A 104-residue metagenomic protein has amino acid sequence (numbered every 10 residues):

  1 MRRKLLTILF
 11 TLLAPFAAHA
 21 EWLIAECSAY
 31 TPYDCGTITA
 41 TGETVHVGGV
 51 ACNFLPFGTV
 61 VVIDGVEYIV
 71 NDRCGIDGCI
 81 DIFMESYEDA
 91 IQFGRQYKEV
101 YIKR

Functional and structural regions predicted by a protein language model:
M1-K4: Positively charged n-region of N-terminal signal peptides that target proteins for export
T7-P15: Bacterial N-terminal signal peptides
H19-R104: Solvent-exposed, well-ordered loop and adjacent helix/strand elements within mature globular domains that form
